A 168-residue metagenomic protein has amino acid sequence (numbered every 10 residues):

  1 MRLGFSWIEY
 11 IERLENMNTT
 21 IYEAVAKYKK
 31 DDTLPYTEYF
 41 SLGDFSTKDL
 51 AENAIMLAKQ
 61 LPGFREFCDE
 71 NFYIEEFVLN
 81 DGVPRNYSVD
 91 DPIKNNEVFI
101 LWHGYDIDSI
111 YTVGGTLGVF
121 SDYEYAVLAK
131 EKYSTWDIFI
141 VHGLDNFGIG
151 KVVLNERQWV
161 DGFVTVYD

Functional and structural regions predicted by a protein language model:
R2-N16: Short, Lys/Arg-enriched N-terminal segments with co-localized hydrophobic residues within the first ~10-30 amino acids
S6, A24-K27, S41, L61 (+2 more regions): Tandem-repeat architecture and repeat-register "anchor" residues
E9-E12, Y22, M56, V141: Residues marking helix boundaries in flexible regions
T19-K30, N96-D106: A short beta-strand micro-motif
Y36-D49, Y111-Y123: A short, exposed loop/beta-hairpin motif centered on an aromatic-Gly-Thr core
Y39-F40, M56-N96, K132-D168: Short, mixed-charge low-complexity intrinsically disordered segments
L50-I55, E124-K130: Short amphipathic alpha-helices within nucleic acid-binding modules
R85-Y111, G118: Short, solvent-exposed interaction modules
